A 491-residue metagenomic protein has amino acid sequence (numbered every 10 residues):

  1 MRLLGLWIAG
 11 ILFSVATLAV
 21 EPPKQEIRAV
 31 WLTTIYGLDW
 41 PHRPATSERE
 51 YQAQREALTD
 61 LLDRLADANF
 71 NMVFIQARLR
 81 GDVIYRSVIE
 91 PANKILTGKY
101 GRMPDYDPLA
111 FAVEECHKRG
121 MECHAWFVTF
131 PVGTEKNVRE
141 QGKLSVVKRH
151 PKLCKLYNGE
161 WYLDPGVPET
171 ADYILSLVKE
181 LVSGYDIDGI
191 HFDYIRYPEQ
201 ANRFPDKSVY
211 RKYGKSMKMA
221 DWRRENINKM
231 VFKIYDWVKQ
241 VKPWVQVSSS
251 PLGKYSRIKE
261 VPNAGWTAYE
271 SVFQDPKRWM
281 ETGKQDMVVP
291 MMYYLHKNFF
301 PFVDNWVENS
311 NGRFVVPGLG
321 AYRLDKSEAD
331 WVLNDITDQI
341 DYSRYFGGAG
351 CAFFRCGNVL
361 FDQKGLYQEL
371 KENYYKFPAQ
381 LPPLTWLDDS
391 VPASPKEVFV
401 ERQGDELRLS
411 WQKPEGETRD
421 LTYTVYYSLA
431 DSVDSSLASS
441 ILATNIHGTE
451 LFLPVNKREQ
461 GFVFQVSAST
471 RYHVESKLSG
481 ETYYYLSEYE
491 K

Functional and structural regions predicted by a protein language model:
Q25, T33-E56, A125, F130-G184 (+1 more regions): Active-site-adjacent "subsite" loops/lids of carbohydrate-active enzymes
A53-D82, G184-I187: Catalytic domains of carbohydrate-active enzymes, especially glycoside hydrolases
V83-G98, P131-Y157, I195-K215, E260-T267: Aromatic- and acidic-residue-enriched segments that line the glycan-binding/catalytic groove of carbohydrate-active
E169-K179, S183-G312: Active-site neighborhood of glycoside hydrolase catalytic domains
P276-F299, R313-W386: Substrate-binding cleft of secreted/luminal carbohydrate-active enzymes
G365, E369-T418, H473-K491: Pro/Thr/Ser/Gly-rich low-complexity, intrinsically disordered linker/stalk tracts
P414-L437, G461: Solvent-exposed loop/turn segments flanking beta-strands in beta-repeat/beta-sandwich domains
P454-E475: Beta-strand-rich modules
